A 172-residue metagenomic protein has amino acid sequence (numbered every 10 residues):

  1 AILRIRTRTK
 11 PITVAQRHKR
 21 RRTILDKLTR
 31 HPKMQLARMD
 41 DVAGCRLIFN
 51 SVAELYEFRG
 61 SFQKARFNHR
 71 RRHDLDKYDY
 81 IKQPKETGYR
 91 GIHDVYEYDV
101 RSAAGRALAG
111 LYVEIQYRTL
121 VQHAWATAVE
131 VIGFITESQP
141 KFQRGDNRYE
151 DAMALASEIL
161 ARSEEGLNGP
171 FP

Functional and structural regions predicted by a protein language model:
A1, R106-P172: An acidic, glycine-/histidine-flanked metal-binding catalytic module
A1-R30: Surface-exposed, low-hydrophobicity interaction/linker segments
T29-D40: Short, flexible, solvent-exposed loop/turn segments with mixed acidic/basic and small polar residues
M39-D41, E86-R90, A107-L111: A short, structural micro-pattern
L47: Residue(s) in the substrate-gating loop at a strand-loop-helix junction that position the organic substrate next
N50-E54: Helix N-cap motif at beta-to-alpha junctions
L55-S61: Hydrophobic side chains in well-ordered alpha-helices
F62, F67-G105: Short Gly/Thr-rich strand-loop-strand
